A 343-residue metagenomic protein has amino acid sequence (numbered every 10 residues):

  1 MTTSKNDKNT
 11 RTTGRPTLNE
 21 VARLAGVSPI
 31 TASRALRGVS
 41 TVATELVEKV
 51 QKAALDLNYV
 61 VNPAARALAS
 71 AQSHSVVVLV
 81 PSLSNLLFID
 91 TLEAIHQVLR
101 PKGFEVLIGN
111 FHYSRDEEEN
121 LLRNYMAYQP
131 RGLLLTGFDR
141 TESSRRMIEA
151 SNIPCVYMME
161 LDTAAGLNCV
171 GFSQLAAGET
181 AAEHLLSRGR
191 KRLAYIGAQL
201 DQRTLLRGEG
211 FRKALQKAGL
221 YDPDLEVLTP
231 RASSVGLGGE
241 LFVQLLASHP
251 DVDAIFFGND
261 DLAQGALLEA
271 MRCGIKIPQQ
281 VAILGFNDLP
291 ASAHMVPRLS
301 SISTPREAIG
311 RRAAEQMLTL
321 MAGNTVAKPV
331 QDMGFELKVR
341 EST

Functional and structural regions predicted by a protein language model:
M1-Q72: N-terminal helix-turn-helix DNA-binding module of bacterial transcription factors
M1-R11, L24, D56, Q97-K102 (+3 more regions): Bacterial carbohydrate/catabolite-sensing allosteric modules
L24, P29-R34, L68-S84, H184 (+1 more regions): Short beta-strand segments enriched in small/hydrophobic residues
R37, S82-N85, H112-Y113, D139 (+3 more regions): Short histidine/acidic/glycine/proline-rich micro-motifs that form metal- and phosphate-coordinating active-site loops
E45-E48, L57-N124, Y128-G132: Amphipathic helical "hinge" segments at domain boundaries
H112-R115, T136-T141, D261: Short beta->alpha connector loops
G132-S144, Y157-G166: Acidic, Gly/Pro-rich loop/turn segments at junctions of secondary structure
